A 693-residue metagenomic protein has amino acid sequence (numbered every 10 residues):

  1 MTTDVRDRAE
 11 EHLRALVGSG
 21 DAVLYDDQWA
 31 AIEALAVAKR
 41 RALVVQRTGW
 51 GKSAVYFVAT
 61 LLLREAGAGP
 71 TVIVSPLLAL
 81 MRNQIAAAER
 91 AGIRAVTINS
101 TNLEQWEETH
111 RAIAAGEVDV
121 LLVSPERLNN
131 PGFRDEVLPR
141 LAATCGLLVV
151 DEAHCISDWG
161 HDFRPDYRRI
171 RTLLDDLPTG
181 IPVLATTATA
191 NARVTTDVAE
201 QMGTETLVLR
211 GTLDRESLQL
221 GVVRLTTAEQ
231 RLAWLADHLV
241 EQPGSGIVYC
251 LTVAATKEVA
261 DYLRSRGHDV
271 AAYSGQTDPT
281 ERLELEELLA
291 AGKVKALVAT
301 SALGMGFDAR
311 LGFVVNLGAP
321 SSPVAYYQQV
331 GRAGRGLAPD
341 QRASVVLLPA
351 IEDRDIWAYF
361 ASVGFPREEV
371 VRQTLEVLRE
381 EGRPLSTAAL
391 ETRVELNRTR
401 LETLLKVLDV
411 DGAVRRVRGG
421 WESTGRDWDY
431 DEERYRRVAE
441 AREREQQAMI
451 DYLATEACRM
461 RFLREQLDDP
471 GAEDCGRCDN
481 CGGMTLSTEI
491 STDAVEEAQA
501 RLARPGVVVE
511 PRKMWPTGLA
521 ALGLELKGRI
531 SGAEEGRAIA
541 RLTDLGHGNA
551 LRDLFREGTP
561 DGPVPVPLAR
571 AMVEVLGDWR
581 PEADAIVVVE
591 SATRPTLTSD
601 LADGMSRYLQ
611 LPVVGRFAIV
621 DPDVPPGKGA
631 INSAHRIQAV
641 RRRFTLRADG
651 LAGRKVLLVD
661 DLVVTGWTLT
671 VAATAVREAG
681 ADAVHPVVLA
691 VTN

Functional and structural regions predicted by a protein language model:
T2-D7, E11-L16, D26-V55, A59-R64 (+4 more regions): Helicase motor core with emphasis on the C-terminal RecA-like subdomain
F57-V58, L62, D197, D600 (+3 more regions): Active-site signature of alpha/beta-hydrolase-fold catalytic machinery across serine- and Asp/Cys-nucleophile hydrolases
L218, Q499-A585, R594-P595, S599 (+4 more regions): Active-site-facing substrate-recognition patch
V253, T277, E590-L597: Acidic, metal-coordinating catalytic cores used for nucleic-acid/nucleotide bond scission and strand-transfer chemistry
K257, D660-A672: Acidic, divalent-metal-coordinating active-site segment for phosphoryl/phosphodiester hydrolysis, typified by short
V294, L311, A319-Y327, G334-E535: C-terminal accessory region of SF2 helicases/translocases
R383, L651-R654: A glycine-biased structural micro-motif
G482, E497, R501-R504, T670-N693: PRPP-dependent phosphoribosyltransferase catalytic core
